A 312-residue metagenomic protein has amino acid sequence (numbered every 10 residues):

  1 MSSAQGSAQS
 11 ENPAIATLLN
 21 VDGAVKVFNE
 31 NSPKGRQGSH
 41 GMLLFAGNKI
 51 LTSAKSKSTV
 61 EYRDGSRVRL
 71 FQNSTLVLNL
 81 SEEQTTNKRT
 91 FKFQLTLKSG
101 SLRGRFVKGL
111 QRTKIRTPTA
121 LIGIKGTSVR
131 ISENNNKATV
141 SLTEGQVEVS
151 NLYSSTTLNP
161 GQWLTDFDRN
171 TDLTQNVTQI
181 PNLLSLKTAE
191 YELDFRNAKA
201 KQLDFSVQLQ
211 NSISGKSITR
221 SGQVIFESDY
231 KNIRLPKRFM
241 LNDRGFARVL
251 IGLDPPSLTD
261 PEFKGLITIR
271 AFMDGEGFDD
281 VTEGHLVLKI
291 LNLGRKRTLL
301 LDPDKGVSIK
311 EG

Functional and structural regions predicted by a protein language model:
G6-S58, Y62-T188: Flexible, surface-exposed loop/linker segments and immediately adjacent secondary-structure boundaries
N176-G312: The feature marks long extracellular or luminal low-complexity segments
